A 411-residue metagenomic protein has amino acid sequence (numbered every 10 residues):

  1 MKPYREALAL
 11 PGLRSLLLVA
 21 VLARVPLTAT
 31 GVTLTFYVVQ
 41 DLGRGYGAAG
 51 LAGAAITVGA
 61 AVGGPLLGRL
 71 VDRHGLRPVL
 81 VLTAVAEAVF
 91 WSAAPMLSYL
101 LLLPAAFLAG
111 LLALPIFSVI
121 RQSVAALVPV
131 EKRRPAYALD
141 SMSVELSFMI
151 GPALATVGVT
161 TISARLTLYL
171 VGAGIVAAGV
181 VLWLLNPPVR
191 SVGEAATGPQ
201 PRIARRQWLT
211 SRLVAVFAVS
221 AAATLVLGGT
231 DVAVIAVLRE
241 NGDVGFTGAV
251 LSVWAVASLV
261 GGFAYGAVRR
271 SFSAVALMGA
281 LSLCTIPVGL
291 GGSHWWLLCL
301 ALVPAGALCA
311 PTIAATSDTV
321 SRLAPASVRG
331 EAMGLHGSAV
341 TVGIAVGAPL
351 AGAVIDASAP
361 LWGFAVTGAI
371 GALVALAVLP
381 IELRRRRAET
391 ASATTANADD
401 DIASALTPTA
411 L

Functional and structural regions predicted by a protein language model:
M1-G12, L185-A222, D399-T407: Juxtamembrane intracellular "pre-TM" segments in multi-pass secondary transporters
K2-V58, Q207-S252: Helix-loop boundary and gating motifs at the non-cytosolic
V62-G75, V159, V260-S273, I355: Helix-to-loop junctions at the C-terminal end of transmembrane segments in multipass secondary transporters
V85-S98, S282-S293: C-terminal ends and interior cores of transmembrane alpha-helices in multi-pass membrane transporters/permeases
F107-L146: Cytoplasmic helix-loop-helix junction between adjacent transmembrane helices in 12-TM secondary transporters
P115-V128, V234, P311-A324: Intracellular juxtamembrane helix-capping segments at the cytosolic ends of symmetry-related transmembrane helices
A274-I313: C-terminal transmembrane helical hairpin of 12-TM major facilitator-type secondary transporters
V328-S358: A late C-terminal transmembrane helix in Major Facilitator Superfamily
